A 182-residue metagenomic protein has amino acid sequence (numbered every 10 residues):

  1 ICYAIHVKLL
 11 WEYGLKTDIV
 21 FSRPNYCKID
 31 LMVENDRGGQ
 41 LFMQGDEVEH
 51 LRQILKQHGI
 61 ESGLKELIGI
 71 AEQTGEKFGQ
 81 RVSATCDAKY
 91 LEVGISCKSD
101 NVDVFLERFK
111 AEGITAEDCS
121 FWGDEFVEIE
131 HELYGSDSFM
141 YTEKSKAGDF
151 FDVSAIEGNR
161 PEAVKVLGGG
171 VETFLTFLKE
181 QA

Functional and structural regions predicted by a protein language model:
I1-N25: Active-site phosphate-binding/coordination module
H6, L51, L55, L67 (+2 more regions): Generic structural signal of hydrophobic/aromatic residues within well-ordered alpha-helices of folded domains
K8, E72-K77, T142-K144: Short, conserved catalytic or adaptor-binding loops enriched in Gly and charged residues
K16-S120, V127-H131: Conserved acidic, metal-coordinating active-site core of Asp-based, Mg2+-dependent phosphoryl-transfer enzymes
I95, S99-A182: Mg2+-dependent phosphoryl-transfer enzymes with acidic/Ser/Thr/Gly-rich catalytic loops
